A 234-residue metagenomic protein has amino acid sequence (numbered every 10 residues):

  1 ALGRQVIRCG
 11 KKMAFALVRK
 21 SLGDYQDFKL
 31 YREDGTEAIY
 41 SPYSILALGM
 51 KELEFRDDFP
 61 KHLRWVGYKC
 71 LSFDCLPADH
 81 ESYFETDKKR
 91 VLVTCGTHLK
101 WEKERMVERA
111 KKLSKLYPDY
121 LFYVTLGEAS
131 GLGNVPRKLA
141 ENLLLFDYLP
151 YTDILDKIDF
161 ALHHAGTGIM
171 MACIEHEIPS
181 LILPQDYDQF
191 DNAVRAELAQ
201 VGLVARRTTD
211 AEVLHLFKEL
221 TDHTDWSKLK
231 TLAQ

Functional and structural regions predicted by a protein language model:
A1-R90, G96-T97, W101-R105: Nucleotide-sugar-dependent glycosyltransferase catalytic domains
I39-Y40, L53-L63, G131-N142, A172-C173: Short loop/helix-cap segments at secondary-structure boundaries that form the rim of catalytic
Y43, L63, Y120, N142-L144 (+1 more regions): Short, conserved active-site loop motifs that form the nucleotide-linked donor/cofactor pocket
V93-C95, E108-L144: Catalytic donor nucleotide-activated moiety binding site of glycosyltransferases and closely related
F146-R195: A donor-sugar binding/catalytic signature common to diverse glycosyltransferases and related nucleotide-sugar
Y187-L216: Change "using UDP/GDP/dTDP sugars" to "using nucleotide sugars
L203, T208-A211, K218-Q234: Conserved donor-nucleotide binding/catalytic region of nucleotide-linked donor-dependent transferases
